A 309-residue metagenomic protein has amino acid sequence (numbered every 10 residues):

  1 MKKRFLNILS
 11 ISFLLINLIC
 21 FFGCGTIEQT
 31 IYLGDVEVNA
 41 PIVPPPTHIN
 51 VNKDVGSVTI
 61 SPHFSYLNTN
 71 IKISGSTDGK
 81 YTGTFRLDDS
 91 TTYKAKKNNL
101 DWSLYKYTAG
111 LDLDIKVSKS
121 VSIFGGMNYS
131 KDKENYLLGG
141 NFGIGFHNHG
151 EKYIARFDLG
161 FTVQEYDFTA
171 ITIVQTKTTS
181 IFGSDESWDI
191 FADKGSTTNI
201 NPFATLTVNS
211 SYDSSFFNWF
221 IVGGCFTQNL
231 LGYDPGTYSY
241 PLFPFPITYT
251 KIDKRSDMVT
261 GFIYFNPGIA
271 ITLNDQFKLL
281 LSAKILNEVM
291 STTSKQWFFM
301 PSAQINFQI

Functional and structural regions predicted by a protein language model:
G23-S61: Outer-membrane beta-barrel biogenesis signature
T26-I27, Y249-I309: Predominantly the C-terminal beta-signal and adjacent terminal strand-loop region of outer-membrane beta-barrel
D54-V58, S103-A109, E134-G140, E165 (+3 more regions): Residues that define the transmembrane beta-barrel architecture of outer-membrane proteins
F64-N70, M127-K133, F146-N148, F161-T169 (+3 more regions): Transmembrane beta-strands of outer-membrane beta-barrel pores
Y66-G110, M127: Surface-exposed strand-loop-strand hairpins of Gram-negative outer-membrane beta-barrel proteins
T69-D78, I154-S211, K284-E288, T292-S294 (+1 more regions): Outer-membrane beta-barrel translocator/channel fold
I71-G79, G125-M127, E134-N141, D167-S180 (+2 more regions): Outer-membrane beta-barrel translocator domains and adjoining extracellular loop/strand segments of Gram-negative
S118-G125, H149-F157, S214-F220, N229 (+1 more regions): Repeated loop/turn-to-beta-strand initiation elements of outer-membrane beta-barrel proteins
